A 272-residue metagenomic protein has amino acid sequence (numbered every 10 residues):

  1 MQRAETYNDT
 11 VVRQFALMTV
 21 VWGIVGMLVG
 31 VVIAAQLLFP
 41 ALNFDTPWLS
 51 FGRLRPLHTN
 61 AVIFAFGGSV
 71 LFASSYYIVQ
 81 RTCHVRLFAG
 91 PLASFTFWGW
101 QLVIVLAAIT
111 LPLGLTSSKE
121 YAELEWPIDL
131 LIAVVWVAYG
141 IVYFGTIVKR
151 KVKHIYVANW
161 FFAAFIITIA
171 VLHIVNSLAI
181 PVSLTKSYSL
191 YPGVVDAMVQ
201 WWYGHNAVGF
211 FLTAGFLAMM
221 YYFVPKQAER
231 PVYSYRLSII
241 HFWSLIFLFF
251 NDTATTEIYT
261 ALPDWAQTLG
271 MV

Functional and structural regions predicted by a protein language model:
M1-Q14: Cytosolic juxtamembrane amphipathic/interface segments immediately preceding and feeding into a transmembrane helix
R13-L115, W126-I147, N159-L184, W201-Q227 (+1 more regions): Hydrophobic cores of alpha-helical transmembrane segments in multi-pass integral membrane proteins
T46-P47, T185-D196: Membrane-interfacial helical/loop segments at transmembrane boundaries in membrane proteins
K149-K151, R230: Alpha-helical transmembrane bundle and helix-membrane interface signal in multi-pass integral membrane proteins
V195-D196, A228-R230: Functional cores that coordinate and move charged inorganic groups
F249-V272: Positively charged, low-complexity/disordered segments
